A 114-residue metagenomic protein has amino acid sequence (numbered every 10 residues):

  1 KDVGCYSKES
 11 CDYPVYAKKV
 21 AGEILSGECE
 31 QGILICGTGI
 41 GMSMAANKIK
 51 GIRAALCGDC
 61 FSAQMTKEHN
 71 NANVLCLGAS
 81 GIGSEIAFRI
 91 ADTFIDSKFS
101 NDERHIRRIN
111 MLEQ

Functional and structural regions predicted by a protein language model:
K1-S10: A short beta-strand-loop structural module common to alpha/beta enzyme folds
V3, C36-T38, G58-D59, L77-S80: Fold-independent oxyanion-binding glycine-rich loops and adjacent beta-strand/coil segments at enzyme active sites
C11-P14, M44-A45, A87: Short, well-ordered secondary-structure micro-motifs
V15-L34, T38: Short, structured active-site "lid" loops
E30-L34, R53-A55, A72-C76: Structural motif
G41-R53, F61: Short Gly/Thr/Asp-enriched flexible loops that form oxyanion-binding sites at enzyme active sites
C60-Q114: C-terminal binding/interaction regions
